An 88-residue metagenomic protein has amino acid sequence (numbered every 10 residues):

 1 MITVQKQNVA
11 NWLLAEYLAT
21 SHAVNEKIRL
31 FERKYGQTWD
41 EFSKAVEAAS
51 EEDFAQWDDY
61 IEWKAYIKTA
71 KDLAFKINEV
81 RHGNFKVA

Functional and structural regions predicted by a protein language model:
M1-L14: Short, charge-rich amphipathic alpha-helices with coiled-coil/heptad character
V4, H82-A88: Short acidic DE-rich linear segments
L14-V24, I28-F31, Y66-L73, I77-V80: Amphipathic alpha-helical coiled-coil segments
E32-F54: Short E/K-rich amphipathic alpha-helical oligomerization segments
G36, S43, F75-N78, F85: Alpha-helical coiled-coil oligomerization motifs
